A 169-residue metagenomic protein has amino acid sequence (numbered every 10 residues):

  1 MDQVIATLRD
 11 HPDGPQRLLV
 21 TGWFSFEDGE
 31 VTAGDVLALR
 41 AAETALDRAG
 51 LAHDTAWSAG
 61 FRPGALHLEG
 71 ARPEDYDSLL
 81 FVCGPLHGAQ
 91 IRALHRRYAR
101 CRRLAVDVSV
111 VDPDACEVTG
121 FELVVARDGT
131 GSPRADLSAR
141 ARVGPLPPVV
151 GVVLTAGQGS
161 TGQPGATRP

Functional and structural regions predicted by a protein language model:
M1, L39-R40, I91-R92, A166-P169: Well-ordered, non-membrane alpha-helical segments in soluble/globular domains
M1-S78: N-terminal pre-catalytic "stem/leader" segment of glycosyltransferase-like enzymes
D13-P15, E74-D75, A99, G120 (+1 more regions): Residue-level preference for short coil/turn positions at secondary-structure junctions
R17-G29, D77-P85, V106-S109, D136-P169: Active-site donor-nucleotide binding/catalytic segment of nucleotide-sugar enzymes
E30-V36, Q90-A93, G162-G165: Short, glycine/acidic-enriched capping/hinge loops at junctions between secondary-structure elements
R40-E43, F61-T119: Extended catalytic core of nucleotide-activated donor transferases of GT-like folds
A52-S58, R102-V108, F121-R127: Short, hydrophobic beta-strand segments that form beta-sheet elements in well-ordered domains
A115, A126-P133: A short, active-site helix/loop in glycosyltransferases that binds the activated sugar's phosphate group
